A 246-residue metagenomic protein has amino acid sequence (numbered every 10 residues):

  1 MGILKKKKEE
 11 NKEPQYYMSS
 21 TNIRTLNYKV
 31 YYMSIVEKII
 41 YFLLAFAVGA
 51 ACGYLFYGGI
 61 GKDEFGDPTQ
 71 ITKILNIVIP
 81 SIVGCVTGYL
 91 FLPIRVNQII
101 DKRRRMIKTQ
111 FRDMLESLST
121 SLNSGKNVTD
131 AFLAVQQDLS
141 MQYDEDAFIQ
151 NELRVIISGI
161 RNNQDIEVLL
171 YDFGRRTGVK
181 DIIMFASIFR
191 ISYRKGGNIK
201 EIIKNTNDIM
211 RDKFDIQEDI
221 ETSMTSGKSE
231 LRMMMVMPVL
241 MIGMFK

Functional and structural regions predicted by a protein language model:
M1-L26, E116-V135, L169, F173 (+2 more regions): Hydrophobic alpha-helical segments characteristic of transmembrane helices
M1-S117, F214-K246: Hydrophobic alpha-helical signal-anchor/transmembrane segments
G61, I149, L153-Q164, R175-I182 (+3 more regions): Short, surface-exposed, charge-dense and proline/glycine-enriched linear segments
V83-R175, I183-I191, N198: Juxtamembrane/interface alpha-helical elements of multi-pass membrane proteins
